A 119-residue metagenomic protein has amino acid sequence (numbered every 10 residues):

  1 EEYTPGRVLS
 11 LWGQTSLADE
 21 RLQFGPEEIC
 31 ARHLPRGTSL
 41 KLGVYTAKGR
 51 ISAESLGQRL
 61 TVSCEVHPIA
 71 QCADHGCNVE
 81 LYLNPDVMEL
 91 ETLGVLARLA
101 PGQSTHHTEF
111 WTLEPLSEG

Functional and structural regions predicted by a protein language model:
E1-S104, L116: A contiguous, surface-exposed recognition patch within enzymatic or periplasmic domains that forms
T112-G119: Terminal connector regions
